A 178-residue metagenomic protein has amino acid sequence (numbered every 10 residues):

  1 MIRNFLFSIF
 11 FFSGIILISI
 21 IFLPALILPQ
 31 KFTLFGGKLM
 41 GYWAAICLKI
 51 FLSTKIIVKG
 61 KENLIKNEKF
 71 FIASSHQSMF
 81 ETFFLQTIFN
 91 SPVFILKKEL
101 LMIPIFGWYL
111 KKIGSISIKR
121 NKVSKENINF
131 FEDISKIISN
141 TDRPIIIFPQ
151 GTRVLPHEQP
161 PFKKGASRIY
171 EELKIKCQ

Functional and structural regions predicted by a protein language model:
M1-I57, W108-K112: A transmembrane-helix-recognition feature enriched in membrane-embedded lipid enzymes and envelope glyco-/phospholipid
I56-Q178: Soluble catalytic domains of membrane acyltransferases
